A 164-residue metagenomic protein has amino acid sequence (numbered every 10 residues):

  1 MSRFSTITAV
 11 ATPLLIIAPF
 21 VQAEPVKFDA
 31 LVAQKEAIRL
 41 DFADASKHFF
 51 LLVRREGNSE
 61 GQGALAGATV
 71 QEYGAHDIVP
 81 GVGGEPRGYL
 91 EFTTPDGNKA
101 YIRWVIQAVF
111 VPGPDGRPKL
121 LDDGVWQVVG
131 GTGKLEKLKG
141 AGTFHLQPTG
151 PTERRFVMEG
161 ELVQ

Functional and structural regions predicted by a protein language model:
M1-T6: Positively charged n-region of N-terminal signal peptides that target proteins for export
T8-A18: Bacterial N-terminal signal peptides
Q22-Q164: Beta-strand-enriched cores of mature, soluble protein domains
